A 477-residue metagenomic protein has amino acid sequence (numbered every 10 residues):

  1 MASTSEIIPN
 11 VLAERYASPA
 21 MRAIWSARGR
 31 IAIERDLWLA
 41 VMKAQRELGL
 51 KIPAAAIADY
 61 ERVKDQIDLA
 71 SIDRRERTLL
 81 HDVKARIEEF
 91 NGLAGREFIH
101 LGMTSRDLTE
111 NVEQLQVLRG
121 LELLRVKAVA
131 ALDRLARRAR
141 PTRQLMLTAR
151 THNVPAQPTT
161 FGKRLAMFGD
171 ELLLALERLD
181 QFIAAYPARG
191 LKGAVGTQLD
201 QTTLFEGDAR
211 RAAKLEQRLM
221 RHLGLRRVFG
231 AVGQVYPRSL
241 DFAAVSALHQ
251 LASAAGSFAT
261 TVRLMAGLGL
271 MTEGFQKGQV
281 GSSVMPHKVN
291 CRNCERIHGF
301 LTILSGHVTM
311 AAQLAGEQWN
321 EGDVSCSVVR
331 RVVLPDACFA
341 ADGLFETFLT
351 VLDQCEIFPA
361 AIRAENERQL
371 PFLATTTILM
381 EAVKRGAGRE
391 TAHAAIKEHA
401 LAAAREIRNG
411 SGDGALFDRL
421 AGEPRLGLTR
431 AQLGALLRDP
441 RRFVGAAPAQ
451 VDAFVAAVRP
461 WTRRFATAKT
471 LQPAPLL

Functional and structural regions predicted by a protein language model:
A2-Q198, G207-R218, G281, R292-R296 (+4 more regions): A helix-coil-helix interface module used to build multimeric assemblies and to scaffold catalytic/cofactor sites
R35, L80-V83, A128-L135, L165-L179 (+6 more regions): Alpha-helical transition-metal enzyme core signature, strongest for iron centers
R140-G162, T272-K288, E321-V329, D353-L373: Glycine-rich cofactor-pocket loops
K163, F242-Q250, T377-R385: Short, well-ordered beta-strand elements within core beta-sheets of diverse protein domains
K214-Q234: A short, charged helix-loop
V235-L270, G274, Q279-A340: A conserved active-site cap/scaffold subdomain adjacent to cofactor or substrate pockets
R296, I303-R389, A395: Long, amphipathic alpha-helical stalk/connector segments used for oligomerization, subunit docking, or mechanical
Q354-E423, V444, P448, A456-P460: C-terminal alpha-helical interaction appendages
